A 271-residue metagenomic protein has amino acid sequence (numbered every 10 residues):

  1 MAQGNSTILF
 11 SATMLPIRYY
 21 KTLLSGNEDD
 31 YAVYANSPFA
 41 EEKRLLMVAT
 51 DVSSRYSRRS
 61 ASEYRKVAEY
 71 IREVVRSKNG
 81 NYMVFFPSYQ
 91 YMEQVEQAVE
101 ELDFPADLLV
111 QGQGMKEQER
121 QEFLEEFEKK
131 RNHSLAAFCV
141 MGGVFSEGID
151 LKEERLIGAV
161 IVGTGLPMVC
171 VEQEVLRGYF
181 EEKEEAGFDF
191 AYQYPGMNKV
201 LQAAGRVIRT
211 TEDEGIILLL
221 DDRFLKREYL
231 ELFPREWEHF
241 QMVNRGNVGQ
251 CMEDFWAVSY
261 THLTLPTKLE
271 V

Functional and structural regions predicted by a protein language model:
M1-L263: ASCE RecA-like P-loop NTPase motor cores that couple ATP hydrolysis to mechanical translocation on nucleic acids
H262-V271: Single conserved hydrophobic/aromatic residue that forms the stacking wall/gate of nucleotide- or nucleobase-binding
